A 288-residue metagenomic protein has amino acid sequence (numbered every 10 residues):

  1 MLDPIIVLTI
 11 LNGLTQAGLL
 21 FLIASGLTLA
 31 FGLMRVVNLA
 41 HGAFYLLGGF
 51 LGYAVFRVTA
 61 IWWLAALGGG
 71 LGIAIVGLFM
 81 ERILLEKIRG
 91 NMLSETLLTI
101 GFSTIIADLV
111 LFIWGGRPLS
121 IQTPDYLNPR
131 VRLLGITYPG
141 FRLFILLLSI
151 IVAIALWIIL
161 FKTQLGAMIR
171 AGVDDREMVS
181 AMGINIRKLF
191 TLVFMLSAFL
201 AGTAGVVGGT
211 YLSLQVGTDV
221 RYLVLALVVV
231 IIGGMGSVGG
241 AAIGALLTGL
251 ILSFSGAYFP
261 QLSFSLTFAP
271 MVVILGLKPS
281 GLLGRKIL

Functional and structural regions predicted by a protein language model:
M1-L22, L51, T59-L64, N91-T96 (+5 more regions): Membrane-interfacial amphipathic/re-entrant helices at transmembrane-helix boundaries
I5, I113, D174-A181, N185-K188 (+1 more regions): Cytosolic-side transmembrane-helix boundaries in multi-pass membrane proteins
L11, L33-F79: Membrane-embedded helix boundary and interhelical linker motif in transport proteins
Q16, L22, T137-L214, V238-I243: Helix-loop-helix "hairpin" substructures at the membrane interface of multi-pass membrane proteins
L20, A24, I61-L71, T191-A201 (+2 more regions): Transmembrane alpha-helical segments in multi-pass inner-membrane proteins
G49-Y53, G70-V76, F102-V110, L148-W157 (+4 more regions): Hydrophobic core segments of alpha-helical transmembrane domains in multi-pass membrane transport and ion-translocation
A60-S103, L109, I243-T248, K278-P279: Alpha-helical transmembrane segments within multi-pass membrane transporters and channels
K87-K162, L189-L192, F254, Y258-Q261 (+2 more regions): Transmembrane helix-bundle core of multi-pass membrane transporters and related energy-transducing complexes
